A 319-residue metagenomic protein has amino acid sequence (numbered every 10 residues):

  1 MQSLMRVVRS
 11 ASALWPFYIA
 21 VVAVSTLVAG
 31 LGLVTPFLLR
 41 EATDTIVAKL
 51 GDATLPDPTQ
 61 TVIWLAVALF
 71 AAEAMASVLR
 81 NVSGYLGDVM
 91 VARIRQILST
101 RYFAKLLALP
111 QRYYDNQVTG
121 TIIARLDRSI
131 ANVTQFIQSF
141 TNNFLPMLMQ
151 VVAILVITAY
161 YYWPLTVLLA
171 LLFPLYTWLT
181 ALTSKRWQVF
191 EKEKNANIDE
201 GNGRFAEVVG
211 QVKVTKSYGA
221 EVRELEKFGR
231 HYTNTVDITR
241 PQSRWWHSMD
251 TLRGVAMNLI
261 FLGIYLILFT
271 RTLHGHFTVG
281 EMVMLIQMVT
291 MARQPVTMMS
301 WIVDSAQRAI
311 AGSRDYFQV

Functional and structural regions predicted by a protein language model:
M1-Y18, T121-I122, L126, N234: A short amphipathic helical element positioned immediately N-terminal to and/or at the very start of a transmembrane
S12-A13, Q111-R112, R128-I137, T141 (+6 more regions): An intracellular "coupling" helix at the cytosolic face of ABC transporter transmembrane type-1 domains
A13, F17-G30, N142-E193, I264-F277 (+1 more regions): Transmembrane helices of ABC transporter permease
F17-V22, V62-L69, Q117, Q135-F136 (+3 more regions): Hydrophobic alpha-helix/TM-entry signal in multi-pass membrane transporters
Y18-V82, A159-P164, G275-V279: Transmembrane helix-loop-helix hairpins at lipid-water interfaces of multipass membrane proteins, especially the type-1
L27-L31, T35, V67-V91, L171-R186 (+4 more regions): Hydrophobic alpha-helical membrane-associated segments
A220, R244, A292-V319: Cytosolic ends of transmembrane helices, especially the final helix of ABC transmembrane type-1 domains
